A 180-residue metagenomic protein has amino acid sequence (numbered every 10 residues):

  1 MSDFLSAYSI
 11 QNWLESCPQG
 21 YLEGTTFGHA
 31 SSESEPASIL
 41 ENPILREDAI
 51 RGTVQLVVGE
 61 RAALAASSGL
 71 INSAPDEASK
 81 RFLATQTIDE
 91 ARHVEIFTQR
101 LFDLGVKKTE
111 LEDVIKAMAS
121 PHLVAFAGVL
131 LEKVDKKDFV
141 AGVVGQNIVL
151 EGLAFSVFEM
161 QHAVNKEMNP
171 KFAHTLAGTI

Functional and structural regions predicted by a protein language model:
M1-R81, F102-K137, A141: Terminal targeting/low-complexity segments that flank the catalytic cores of oxidoreductases
E47-L56, D76-R92, G142-N147, N169-I180: Alpha-helical scaffold segments that form or flank carboxylate-/histidine-based iron centers
L56-L64, Q86-L101, M118-L123, N147-F158 (+1 more regions): Alpha-helical transition-metal enzyme core signature, strongest for iron centers
S67-I71, A84, E159-A163, A177: Amphipathic alpha-helical segments within well-ordered protein domains
D135-F139, F158-P170: A long, hydrophobic alpha-helical segment
